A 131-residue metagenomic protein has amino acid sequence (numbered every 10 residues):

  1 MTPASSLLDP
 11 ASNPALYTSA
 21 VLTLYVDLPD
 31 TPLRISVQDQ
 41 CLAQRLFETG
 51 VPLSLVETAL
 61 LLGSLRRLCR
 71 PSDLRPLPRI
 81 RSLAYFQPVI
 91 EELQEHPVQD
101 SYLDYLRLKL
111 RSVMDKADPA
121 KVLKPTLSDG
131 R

Functional and structural regions predicted by a protein language model:
T2-R131: Intrinsically disordered, low-complexity, basic-enriched segments
